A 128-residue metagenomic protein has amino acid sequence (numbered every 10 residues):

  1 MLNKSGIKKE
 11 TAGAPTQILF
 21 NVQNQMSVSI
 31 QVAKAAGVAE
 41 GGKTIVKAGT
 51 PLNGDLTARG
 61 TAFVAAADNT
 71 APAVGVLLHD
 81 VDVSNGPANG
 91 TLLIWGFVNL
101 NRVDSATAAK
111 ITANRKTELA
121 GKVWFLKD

Functional and structural regions predicted by a protein language model:
M1-D128: Surface-exposed, low-hydrophobicity beta-strand/loop segments enriched in small/polar/acidic residues
